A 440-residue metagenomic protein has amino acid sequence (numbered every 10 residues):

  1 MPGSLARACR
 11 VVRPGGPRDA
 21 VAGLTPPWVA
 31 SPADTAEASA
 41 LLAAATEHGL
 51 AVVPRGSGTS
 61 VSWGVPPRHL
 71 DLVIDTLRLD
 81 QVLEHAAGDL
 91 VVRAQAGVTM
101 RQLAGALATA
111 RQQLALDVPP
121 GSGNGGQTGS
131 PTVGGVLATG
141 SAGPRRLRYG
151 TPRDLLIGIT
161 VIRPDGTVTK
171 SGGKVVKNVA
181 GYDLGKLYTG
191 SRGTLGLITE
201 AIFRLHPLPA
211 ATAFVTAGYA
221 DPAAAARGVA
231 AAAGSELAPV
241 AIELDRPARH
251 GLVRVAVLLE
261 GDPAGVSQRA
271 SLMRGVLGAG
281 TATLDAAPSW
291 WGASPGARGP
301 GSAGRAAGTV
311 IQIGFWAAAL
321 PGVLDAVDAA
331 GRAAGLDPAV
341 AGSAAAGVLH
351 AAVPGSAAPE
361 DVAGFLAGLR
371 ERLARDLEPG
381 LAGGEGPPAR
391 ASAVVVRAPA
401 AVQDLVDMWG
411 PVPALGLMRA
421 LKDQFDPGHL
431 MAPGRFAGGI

Functional and structural regions predicted by a protein language model:
M1-G16, A344: N-terminal basic/disordered segments at the start of proteins
G3-R10, E47-L50, G105-Q112, A142 (+14 more regions): Generic secondary-structure signature for well-ordered alpha-helical cores
A20-T25, A33, L50, R55-S57 (+4 more regions): Conserved glycine-rich FAD pyrophosphate-binding loop
A20-V52, L70, T76-G125, S141-K174 (+2 more regions): N-terminal glycine-rich flavin-associated loop
E37-A40, Q102, P222-R227, A264-S271 (+2 more regions): Short, conserved charged micro-motifs
L90, H250-E260, A346-P354: A generic structural motif
A138, I157-A307: C-terminal substrate-binding/cap subdomain adjacent to the FAD-binding core in PCMH-type and related FAD-linked
